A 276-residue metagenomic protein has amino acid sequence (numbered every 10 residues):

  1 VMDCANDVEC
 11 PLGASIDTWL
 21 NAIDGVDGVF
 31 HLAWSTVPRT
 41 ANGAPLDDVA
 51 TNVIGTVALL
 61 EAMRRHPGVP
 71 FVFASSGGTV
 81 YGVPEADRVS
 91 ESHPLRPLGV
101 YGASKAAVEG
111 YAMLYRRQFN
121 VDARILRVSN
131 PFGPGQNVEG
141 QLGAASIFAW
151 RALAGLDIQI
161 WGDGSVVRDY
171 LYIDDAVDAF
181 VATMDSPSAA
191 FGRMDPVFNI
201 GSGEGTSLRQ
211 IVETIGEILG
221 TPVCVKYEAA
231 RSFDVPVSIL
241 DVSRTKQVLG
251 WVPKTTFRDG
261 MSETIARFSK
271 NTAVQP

Functional and structural regions predicted by a protein language model:
M2, V29-S35, F71-G77, L126-V128: SDR active-site strand-loop-helix element
L12-T51: NAD(P)H-binding glycine-rich loop region in Rossmannoid oxidoreductase-like domains and their noncatalytic homologs
W34, V49-T56, M63, V72 (+1 more regions): Short alpha-helix in the Rossmann-fold core of NAD(P)-dependent oxidoreductases
V57-L98: Conserved Rossmann-fold NAD(P)-dependent oxidoreductase catalytic core, especially the SDR/UDP-sugar
S76, G110-P134, Q159: Conserved beta-loop-beta element that borders a ligand/cofactor-binding pocket
Y81, R96-V100, R124-L142: Flexible, glycine-rich beta-alpha linker
V83-E85, L98-R124, A152-A154: Active-site Tyr-X1-5-Lys
A152-P276: C-terminal substrate-binding subdomain of Rossmann-fold SDR/epimerase-dehydratase oxidoreductases
